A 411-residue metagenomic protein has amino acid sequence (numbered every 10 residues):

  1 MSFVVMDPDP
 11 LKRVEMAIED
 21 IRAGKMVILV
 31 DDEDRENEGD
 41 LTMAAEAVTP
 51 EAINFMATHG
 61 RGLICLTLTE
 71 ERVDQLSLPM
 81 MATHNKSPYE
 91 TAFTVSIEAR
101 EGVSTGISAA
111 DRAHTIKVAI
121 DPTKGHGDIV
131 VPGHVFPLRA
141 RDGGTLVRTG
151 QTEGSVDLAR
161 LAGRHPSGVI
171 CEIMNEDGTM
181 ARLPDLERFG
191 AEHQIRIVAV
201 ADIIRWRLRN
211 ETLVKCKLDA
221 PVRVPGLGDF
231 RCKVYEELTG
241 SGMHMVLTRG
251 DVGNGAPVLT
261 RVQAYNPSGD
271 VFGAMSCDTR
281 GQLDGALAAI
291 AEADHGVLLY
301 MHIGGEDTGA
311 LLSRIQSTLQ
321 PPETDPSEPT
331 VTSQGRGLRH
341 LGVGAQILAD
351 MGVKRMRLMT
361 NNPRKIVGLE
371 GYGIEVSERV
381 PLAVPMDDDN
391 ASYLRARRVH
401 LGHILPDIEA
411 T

Functional and structural regions predicted by a protein language model:
M1-T411: Catalytic domains of riboflavin
